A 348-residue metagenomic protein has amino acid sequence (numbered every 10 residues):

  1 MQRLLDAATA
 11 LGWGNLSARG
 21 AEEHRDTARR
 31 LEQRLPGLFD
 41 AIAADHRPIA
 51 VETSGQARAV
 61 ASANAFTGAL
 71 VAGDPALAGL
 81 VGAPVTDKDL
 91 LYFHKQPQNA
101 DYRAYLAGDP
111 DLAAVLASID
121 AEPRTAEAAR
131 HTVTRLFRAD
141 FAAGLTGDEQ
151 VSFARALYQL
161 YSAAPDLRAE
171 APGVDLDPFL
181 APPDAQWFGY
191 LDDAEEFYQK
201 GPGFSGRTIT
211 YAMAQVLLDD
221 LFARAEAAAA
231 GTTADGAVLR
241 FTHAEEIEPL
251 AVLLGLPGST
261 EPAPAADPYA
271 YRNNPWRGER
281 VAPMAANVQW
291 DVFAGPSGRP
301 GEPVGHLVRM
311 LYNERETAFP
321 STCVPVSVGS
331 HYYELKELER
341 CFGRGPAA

Functional and structural regions predicted by a protein language model:
M1-A50, S54-V238, T242-A348: Signature for phosphate-centric chemistry
